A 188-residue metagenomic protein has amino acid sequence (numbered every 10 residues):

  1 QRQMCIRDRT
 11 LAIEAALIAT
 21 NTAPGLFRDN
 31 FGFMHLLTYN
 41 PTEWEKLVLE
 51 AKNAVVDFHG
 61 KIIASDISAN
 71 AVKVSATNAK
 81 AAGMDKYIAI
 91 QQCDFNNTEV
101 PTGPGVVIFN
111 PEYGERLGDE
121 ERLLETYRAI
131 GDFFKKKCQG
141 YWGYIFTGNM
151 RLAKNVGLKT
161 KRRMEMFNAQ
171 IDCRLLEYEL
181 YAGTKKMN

Functional and structural regions predicted by a protein language model:
Q1-Q3, R7-E99, R116, R122: Conserved S-adenosyl-L-methionine
D94-N97, T102-N188: C-terminal catalytic and target-recognition region of SAM-dependent MTase-like enzymes, primarily methyltransferases
